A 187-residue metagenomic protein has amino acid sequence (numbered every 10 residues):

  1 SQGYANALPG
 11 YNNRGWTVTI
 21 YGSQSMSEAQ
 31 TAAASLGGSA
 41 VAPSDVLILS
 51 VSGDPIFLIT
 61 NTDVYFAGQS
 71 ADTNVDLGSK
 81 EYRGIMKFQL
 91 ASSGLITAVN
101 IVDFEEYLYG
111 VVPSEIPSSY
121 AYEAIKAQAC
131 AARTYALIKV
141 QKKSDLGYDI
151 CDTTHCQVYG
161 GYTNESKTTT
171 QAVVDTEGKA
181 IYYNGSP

Functional and structural regions predicted by a protein language model:
S1-P187: Conserved, single-site charged/polar hotspot
